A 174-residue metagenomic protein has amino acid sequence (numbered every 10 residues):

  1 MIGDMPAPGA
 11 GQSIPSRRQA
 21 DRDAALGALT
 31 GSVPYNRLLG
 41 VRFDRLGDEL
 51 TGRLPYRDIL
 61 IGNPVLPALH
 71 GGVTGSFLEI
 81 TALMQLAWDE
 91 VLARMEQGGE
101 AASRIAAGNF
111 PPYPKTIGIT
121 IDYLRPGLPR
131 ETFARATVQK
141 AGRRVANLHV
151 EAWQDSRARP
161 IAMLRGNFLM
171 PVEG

Functional and structural regions predicted by a protein language model:
M1-G174: Terminal targeting signals and extreme-terminal segments of soluble enzymes
